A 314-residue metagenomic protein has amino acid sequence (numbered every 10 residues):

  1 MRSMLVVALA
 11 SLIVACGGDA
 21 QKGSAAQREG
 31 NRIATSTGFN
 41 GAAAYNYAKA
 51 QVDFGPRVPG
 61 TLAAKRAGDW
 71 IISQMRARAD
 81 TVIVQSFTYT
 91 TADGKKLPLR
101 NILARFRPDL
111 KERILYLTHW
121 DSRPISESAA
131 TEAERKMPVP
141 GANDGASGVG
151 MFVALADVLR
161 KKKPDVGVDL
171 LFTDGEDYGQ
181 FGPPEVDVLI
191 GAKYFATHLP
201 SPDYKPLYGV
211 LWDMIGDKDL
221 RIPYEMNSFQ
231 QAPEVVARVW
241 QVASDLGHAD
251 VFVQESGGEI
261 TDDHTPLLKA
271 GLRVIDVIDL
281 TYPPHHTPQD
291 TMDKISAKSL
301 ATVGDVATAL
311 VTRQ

Functional and structural regions predicted by a protein language model:
L12-A15: C-terminal motif of bacterial Sec signal peptides marking the signal peptidase cleavage site
A25-G68, R78, P283-T291: N-terminal capping segment at the start of a domain
R32-G38, D53-A63, Y89-A92, R135-A146 (+5 more regions): Second-shell loop/turn segments in exported
A43-A50, R66, W70-A77, S147-A154 (+6 more regions): Extracytoplasmic/secreted proteins, especially bacterial periplasmic and envelope-associated proteins
A50-D109: A non-catalytic alpha/beta surface segment that caps or lines the substrate-entry region of metallo-dependent hydrolase
R57-P59, T88-T90, P108-L110, W120-P124 (+4 more regions): Solvent-exposed loop/turn segments at secondary-structure junctions within structured extracellular/periplasmic domains
S86, Y208, I215-Q314: Active-site-adjacent substrate-binding region of metalloamidase/peptidase-like peptide-processing proteins
K136-E234: Acidic/histidine-rich catalytic neighborhood of metal-dependent amide-processing enzymes
